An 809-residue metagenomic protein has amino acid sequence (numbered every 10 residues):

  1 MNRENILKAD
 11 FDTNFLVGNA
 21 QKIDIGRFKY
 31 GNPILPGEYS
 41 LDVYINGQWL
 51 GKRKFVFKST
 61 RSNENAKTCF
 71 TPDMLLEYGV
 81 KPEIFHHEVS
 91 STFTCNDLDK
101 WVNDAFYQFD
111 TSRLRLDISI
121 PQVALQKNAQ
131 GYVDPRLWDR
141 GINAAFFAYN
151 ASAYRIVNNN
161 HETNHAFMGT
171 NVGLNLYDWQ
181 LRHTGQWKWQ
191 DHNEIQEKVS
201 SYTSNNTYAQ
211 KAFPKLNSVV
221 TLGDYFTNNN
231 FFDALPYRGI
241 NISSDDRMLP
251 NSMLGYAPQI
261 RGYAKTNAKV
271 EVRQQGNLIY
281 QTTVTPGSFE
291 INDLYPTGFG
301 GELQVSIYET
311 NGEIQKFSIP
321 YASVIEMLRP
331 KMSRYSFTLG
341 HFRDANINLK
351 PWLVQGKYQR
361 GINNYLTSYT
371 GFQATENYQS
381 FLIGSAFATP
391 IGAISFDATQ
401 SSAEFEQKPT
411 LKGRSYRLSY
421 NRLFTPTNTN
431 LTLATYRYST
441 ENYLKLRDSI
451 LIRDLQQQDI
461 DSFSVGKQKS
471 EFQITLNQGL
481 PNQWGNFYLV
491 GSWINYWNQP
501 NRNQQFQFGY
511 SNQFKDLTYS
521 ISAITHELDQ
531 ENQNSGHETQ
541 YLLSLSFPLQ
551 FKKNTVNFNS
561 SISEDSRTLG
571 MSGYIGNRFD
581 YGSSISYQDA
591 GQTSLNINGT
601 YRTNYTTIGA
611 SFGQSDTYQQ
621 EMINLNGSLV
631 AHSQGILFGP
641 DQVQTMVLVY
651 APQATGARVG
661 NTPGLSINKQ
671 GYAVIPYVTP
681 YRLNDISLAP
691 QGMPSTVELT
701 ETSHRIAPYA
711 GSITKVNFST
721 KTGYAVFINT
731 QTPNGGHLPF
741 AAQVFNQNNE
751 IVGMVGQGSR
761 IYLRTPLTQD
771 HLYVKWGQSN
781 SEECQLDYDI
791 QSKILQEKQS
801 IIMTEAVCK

Functional and structural regions predicted by a protein language model:
M1-L254, S561-V630: Post-signal-peptide, soluble extracytosolic/periplasmic N-terminal scaffold domains of envelope/secretory systems
L35-F57, Q653-P663, N734-N748: Short, ordered, surface-exposed loop/turn motifs in non-cytosolic proteins
V43, G262, V647-P652, V726-T732: A short, amphipathic beta-strand motif
S59, G141-N159, W179-D191, V220-D224 (+13 more regions): Transmembrane beta-strand segments that form the barrel wall of outer-membrane beta-barrel proteins
R61-F70, L294-G300, Y672-E698, A710 (+1 more regions): Short Pro-Gly-centered beta-turn/loop motif in secreted/extracellular proteins
Y149, T170-L174, N206-K211, I242 (+12 more regions): Residues on the lipid-exposed face of transmembrane beta-strands in outer-membrane beta-barrel proteins
E162-M168, S201-N205, Y256, K350-V354 (+11 more regions): Residues that define the transmembrane beta-barrel architecture of outer-membrane proteins
N193-V199, D224-L235, D397-E471, I521-S544 (+4 more regions): Outer-membrane beta-barrel translocator/channel fold
